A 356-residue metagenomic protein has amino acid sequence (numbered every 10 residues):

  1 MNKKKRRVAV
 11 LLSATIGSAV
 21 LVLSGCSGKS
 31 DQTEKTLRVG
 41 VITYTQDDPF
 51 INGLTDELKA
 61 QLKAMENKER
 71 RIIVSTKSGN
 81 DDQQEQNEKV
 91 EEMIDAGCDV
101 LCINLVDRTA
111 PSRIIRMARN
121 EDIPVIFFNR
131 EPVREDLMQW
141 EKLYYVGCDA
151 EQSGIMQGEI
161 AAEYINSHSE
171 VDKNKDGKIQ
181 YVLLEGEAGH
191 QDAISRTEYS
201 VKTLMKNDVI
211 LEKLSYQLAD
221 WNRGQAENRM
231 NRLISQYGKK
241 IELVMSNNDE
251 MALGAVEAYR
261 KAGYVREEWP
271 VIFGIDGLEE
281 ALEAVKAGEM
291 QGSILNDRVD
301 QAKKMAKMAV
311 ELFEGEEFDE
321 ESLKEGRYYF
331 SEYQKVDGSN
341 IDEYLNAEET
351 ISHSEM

Functional and structural regions predicted by a protein language model:
M1-R38, I94, R116-I123, S352-M356: Short, low-complexity disordered leader/linker segments with a strong preference for bacterial N-terminal type II
K35, Q46, G177-A188, D192 (+2 more regions): Hinge/cleft segment of the Venus flytrap/periplasmic-binding protein
G40-Q61, M65, S75-E88, C98 (+3 more regions): Extracytoplasmic "Venus flytrap"
F50-E66, S153-Q157, Q191-I210, Q225 (+2 more regions): Short, solvent-exposed amphipathic alpha-helices that sit in or adjacent to ligand/effector-binding or catalytic
L58, I103-N120, V125, S200 (+1 more regions): Hydrophobic alpha-helical
A64-G79, L183, M205-D220: Short beta-strand elements in bilobed, periplasmic/extracellular small-molecule ligand-binding domains
Q86, Y145-D176, A226-E227, G277-A281 (+1 more regions): Hydrophobic alpha-helical segments within soluble ligand-binding/sensing domains
I114-Q152, D176-G177, L278-K286, Q291: Flexible loop/hinge segments that line or gate small-molecule binding clefts
